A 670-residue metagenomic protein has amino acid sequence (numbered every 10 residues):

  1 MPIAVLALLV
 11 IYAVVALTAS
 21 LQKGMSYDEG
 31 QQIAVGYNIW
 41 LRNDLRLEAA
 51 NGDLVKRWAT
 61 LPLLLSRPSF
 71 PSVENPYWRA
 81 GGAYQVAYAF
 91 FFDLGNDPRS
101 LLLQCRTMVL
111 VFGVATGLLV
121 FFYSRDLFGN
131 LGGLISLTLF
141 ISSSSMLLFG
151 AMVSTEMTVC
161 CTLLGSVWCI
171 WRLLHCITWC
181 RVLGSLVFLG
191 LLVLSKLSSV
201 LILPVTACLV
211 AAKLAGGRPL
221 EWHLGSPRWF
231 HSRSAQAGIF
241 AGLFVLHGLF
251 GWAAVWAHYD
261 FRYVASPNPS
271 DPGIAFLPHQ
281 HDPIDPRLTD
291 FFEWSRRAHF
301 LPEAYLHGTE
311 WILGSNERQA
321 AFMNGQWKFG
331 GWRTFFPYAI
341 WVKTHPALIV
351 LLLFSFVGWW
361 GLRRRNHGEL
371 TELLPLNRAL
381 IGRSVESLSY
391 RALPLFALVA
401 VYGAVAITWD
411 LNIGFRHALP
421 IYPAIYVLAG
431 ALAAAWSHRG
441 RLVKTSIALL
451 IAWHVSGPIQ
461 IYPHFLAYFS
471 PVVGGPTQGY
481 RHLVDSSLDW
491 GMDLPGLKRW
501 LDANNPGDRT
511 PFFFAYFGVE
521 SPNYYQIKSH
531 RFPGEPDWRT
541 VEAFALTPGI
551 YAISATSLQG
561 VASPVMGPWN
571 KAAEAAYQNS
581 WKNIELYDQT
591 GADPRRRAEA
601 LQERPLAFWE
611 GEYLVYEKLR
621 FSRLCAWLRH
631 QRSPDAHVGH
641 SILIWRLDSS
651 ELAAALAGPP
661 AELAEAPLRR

Functional and structural regions predicted by a protein language model:
L6-L9, P204-A207, F244-G248, W360 (+4 more regions): Signature aromatic-anchored transmembrane alpha helix within multi-pass, membrane-resident enzymes that catalyze glycan
Y27-G30, Q104-V114, L131-S142, M146-G165 (+3 more regions): Multi-pass, polyprenyl lipid-linked donor-dependent membrane glycosyltransferases
R46-M108, P267-G330: Interfacial juxtamembrane loops and adjacent helix segments that form the catalytic/substrate-binding surfaces
R125-L127, S166-V182: Membrane-interface transmembrane helices that cradle and orient dolichyl/undecaprenyl
F149, E156-V159, L192, L201 (+4 more regions): Hydrophobic/aromatic-rich transmembrane helices and adjacent perimembrane loops
L183-V187, S198-G216, L348-L353, P420 (+1 more regions): Transmembrane-embedded, aromatic-rich helix segments that form part of the hydrophobic channel/pocket engaging
R287-L288, N316-A320, N324, F329 (+2 more regions): C-terminal luminal/periplasmic domains and tails of membrane-associated envelope-modifying transferases
T344-V385, E599-A600: Hydrophobic, aromatic-rich transmembrane alpha-helices and their immediate juxtamembrane boundary segments
